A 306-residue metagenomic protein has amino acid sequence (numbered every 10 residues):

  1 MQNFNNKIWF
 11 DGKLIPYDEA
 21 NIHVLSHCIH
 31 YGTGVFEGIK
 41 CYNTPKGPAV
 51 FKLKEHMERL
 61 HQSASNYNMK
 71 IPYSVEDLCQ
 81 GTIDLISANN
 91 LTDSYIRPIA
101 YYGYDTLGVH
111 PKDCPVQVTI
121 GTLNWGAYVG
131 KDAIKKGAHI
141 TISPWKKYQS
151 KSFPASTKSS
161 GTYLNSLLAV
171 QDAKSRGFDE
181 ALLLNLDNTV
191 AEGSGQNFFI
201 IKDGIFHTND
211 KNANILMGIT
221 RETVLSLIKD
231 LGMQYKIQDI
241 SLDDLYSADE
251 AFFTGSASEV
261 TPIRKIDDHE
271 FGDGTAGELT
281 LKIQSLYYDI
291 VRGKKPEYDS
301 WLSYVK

Functional and structural regions predicted by a protein language model:
M1-Y73, D77-D84, L107-K306: Helix-start/capping segments and mature chain N-termini
S87-S94, G232-M233: Short secondary-structure junctions
Y101-T106: Short, internal active-site loops enriched in acidic
